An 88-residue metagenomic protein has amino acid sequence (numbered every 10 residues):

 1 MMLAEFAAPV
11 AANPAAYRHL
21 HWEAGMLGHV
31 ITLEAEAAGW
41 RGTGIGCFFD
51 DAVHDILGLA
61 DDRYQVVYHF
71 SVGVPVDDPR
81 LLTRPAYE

Functional and structural regions predicted by a protein language model:
M1-E88: Acidic, surface-exposed loops and disordered segments
